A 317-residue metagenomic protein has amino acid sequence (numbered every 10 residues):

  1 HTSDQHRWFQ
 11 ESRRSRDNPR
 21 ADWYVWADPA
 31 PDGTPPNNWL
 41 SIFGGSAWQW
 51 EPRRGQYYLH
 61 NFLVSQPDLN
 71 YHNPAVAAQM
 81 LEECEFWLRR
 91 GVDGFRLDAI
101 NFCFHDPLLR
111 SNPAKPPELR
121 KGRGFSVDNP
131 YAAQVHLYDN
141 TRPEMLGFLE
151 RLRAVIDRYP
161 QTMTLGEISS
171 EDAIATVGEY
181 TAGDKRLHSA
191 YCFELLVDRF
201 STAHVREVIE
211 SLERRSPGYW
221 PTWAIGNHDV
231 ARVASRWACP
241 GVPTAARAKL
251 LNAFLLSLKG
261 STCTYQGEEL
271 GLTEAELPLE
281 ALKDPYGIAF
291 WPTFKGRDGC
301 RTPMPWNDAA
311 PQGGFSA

Functional and structural regions predicted by a protein language model:
H1-E85, R89, F102-E171, M304: Acidic/aromatic-lined carbohydrate-recognition and catalytic surfaces of CAZymes acting on diverse glycans
T2-N38, L149-P303, D308-P311: Conserved alpha/beta catalytic core and glycan-binding cleft of carbohydrate-active enzymes
D93: Receiver (REC) domain switch/active-site residues of two-component response regulators
A99: Residues that line or immediately flank small-molecule/substrate-binding pockets and catalytic motifs
P311-A317: Reverse-transcriptase-like RNA-dependent polymerase core
